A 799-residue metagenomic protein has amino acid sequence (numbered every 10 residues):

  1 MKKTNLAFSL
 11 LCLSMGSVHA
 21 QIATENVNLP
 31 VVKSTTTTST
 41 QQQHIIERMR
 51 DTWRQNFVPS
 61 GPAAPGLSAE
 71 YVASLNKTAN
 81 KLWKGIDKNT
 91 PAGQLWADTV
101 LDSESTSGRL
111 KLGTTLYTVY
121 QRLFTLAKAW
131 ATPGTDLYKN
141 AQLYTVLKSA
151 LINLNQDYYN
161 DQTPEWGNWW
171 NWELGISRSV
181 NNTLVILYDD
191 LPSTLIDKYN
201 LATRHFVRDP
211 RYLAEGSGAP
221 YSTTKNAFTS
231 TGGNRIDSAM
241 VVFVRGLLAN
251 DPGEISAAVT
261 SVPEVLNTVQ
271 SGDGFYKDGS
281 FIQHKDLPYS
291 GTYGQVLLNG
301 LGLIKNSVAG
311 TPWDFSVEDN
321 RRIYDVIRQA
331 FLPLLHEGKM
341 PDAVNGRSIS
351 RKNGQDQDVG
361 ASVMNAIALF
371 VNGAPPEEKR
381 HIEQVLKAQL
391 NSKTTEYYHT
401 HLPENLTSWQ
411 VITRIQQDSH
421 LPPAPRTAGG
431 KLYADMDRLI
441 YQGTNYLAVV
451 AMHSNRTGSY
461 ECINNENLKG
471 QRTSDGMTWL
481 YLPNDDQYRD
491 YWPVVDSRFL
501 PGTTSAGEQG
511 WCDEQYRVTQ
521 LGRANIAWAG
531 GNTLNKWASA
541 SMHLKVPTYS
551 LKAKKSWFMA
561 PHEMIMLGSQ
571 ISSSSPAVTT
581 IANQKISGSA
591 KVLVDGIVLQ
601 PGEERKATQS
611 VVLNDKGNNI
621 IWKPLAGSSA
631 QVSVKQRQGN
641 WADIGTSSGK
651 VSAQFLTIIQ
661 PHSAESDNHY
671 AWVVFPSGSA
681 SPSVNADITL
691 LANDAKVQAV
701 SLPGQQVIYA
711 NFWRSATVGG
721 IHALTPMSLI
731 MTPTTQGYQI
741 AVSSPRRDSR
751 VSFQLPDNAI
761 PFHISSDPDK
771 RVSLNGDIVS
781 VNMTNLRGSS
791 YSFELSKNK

Functional and structural regions predicted by a protein language model:
M1-A20: Gram-negative bacterial Sec-dependent N-terminal signal peptides
V18-N28: Signal peptide processing junction and immediate N-terminal pro/mature segment of secreted/exported proteins
N26-T114: Low-complexity, Ser/Thr/Pro/Gly-enriched N-terminal "stalk/linker" regions
W83-K352: Aromatic-lined, polymer-binding surfaces characteristic of secreted/periplasmic polysaccharide-degrading enzymes
I304-D319, I323-N758: Extended polysaccharide-engagement surfaces of secreted carbohydrate-active enzymes
Q389, Y397, T735, D748 (+1 more regions): Acidic, low-complexity N-terminal propeptides/linkers enriched in Ser/Thr/Asp/Gly that mediate export, maturation
D435, Y670-A671, D777-K799: C-terminal beta-strand-rich structural cap/linker in extracellular carbohydrate-active enzymes
L593-R605, I644-G645, H763-N782: Solvent-exposed beta-strand/loop surfaces of large extracellular or lumenal domains
